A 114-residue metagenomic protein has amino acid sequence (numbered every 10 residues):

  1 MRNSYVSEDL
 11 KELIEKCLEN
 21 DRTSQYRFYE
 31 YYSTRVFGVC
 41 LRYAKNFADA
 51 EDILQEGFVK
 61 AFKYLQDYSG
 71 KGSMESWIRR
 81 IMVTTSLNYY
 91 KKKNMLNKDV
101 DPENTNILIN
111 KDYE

Functional and structural regions predicted by a protein language model:
M1-E15: Extreme N-terminal regulatory/targeting segments of RNA polymerase sigma factors
V6-S7, L96-E114: Internal acidic/polar
K11-L18, F58, F62: Regular secondary-structure segments
I14-G38: A short, charge-rich alpha-helical start-of-domain segment used by transcription regulators
T23-R27, A48, D52, S76: Short, solvent-exposed positions on alpha-helices
G38, D52-V59, K63, G72-T84: Structural recognition of an alpha-helix C-terminal capping motif at a helix-to-coil junction
Q66-S69, R80-V100: Arg/Lys-rich amphipathic alpha helix in sigma70-family domain 2
